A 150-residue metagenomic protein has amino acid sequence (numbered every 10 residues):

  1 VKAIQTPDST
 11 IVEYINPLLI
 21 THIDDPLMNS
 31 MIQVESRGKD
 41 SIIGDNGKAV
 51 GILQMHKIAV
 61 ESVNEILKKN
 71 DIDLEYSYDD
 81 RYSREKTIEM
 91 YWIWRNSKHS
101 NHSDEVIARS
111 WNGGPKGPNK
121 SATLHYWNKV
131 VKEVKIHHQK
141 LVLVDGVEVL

Functional and structural regions predicted by a protein language model:
V1-P26, K132-L150: N-terminal secretory targeting signals
I20-D24, N46-K48, N101-D104: Extracellular/periplasmic catalytic domains that process cell-envelope and extracellular macromolecules
H22-K39, M55, V106-P115: Short, functionally critical alpha-helical segments immediately adjacent to catalytic or ligand/cofactor-binding
S36, G44-D45: Short linear Ser/Thr-Pro motifs
I42-G44, A122: Short, solvent-exposed loop/turn and secondary-structure capping segments
K57-N119, W127-H137: Alpha-helical segment that forms one wall of the substrate-binding/catalytic cleft in peptidoglycan-active domains
